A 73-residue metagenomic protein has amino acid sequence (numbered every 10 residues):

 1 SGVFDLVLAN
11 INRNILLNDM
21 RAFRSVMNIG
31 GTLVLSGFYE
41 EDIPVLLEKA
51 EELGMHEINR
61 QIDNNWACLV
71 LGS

Functional and structural regions predicted by a protein language model:
S1-S73: S-adenosylmethionine
